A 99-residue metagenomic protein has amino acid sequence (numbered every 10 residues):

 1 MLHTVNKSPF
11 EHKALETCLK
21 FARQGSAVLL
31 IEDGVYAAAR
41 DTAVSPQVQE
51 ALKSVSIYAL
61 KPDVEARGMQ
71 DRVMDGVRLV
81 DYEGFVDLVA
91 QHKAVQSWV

Functional and structural regions predicted by a protein language model:
M1-A14, G34-R40: Short, glycine-rich nucleotide/cofactor-binding loops
V5-S8, P62, V99: Structural motif
F10-D33: N-terminal phosphate-binding or glycine-rich loops at protein starts, especially the Walker A/P-loop of NTPases
K20-Q24, Q47-K53: Short, conserved loop/helix-junction motifs that constitute active-site signature segments in enzyme catalytic cores
G25, S54-V55, H92-K93: Short, well-ordered alpha-helix to beta-strand connector turns
A27-E32, V55-D63: Short internal beta-strands
D41-Q47, L79: Charged helix-capping and loop-helix junction motifs
R67-V99: C-terminal structural segments of small proteins and small subunits
